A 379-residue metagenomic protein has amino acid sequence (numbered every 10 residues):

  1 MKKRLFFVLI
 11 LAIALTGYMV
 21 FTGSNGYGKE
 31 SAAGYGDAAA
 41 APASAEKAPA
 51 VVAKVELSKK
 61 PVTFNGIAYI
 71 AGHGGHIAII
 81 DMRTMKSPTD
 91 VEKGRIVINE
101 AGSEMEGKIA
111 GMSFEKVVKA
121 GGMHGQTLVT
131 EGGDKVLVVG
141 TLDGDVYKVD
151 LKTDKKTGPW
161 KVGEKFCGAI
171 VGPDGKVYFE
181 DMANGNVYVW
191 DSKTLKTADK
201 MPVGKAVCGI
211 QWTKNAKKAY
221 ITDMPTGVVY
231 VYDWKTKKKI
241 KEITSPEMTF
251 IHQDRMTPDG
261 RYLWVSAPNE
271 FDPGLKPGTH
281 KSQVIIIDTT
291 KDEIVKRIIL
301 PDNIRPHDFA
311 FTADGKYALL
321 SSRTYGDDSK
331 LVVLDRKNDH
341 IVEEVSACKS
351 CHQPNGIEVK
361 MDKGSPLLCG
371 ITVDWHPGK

Functional and structural regions predicted by a protein language model:
M1-R4: Positively charged n-region of N-terminal signal peptides that target proteins for export
V8-I10: A periodicity- and composition-biased signal for non-globular, repetitive helical segments
A12-I13, Y18-M19, G23, Y27-K379: Predominantly soluble domains enriched in secretory-pathway, periplasmic, or organellar proteins
